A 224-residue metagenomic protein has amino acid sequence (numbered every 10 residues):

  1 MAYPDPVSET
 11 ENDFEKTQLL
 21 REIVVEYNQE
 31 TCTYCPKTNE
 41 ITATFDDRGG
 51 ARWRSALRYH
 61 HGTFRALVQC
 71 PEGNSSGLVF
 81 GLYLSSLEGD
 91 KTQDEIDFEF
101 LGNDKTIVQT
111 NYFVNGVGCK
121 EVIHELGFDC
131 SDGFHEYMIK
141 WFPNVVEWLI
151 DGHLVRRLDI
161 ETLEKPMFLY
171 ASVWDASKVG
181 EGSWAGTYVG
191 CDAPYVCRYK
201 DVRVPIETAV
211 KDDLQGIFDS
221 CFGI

Functional and structural regions predicted by a protein language model:
M1-E22, G216: Extracellular carbohydrate-recognition regions
A2, E147-I224: Aromatic sugar-binding interfaces of carbohydrate-active proteins
T17-T38: Extracellular glycan-recognition surfaces and repeat-rich motifs
T31, E95, K200-D201: Extracellular/lumenal ectodomain signal focusing on beta-strand-rich modules and carbohydrate-recognition contexts
P36, E40-Q109: Secretory/extracellular carbohydrate-interaction modules and structurally similar beta-sandwich "look-alikes"
R54-T63, E125-D132, T162: Extracellular/lumenal carbohydrate-interaction signature centered on repeated Trp-anchored short motifs
V114-E136: Short, aromatic/His-centered strand-loop micro-motif at the edge of beta-sheets
C130-E147, D151: Localized edge beta-strand/strand-to-loop motifs within extracellular or lumenal beta-rich domains
